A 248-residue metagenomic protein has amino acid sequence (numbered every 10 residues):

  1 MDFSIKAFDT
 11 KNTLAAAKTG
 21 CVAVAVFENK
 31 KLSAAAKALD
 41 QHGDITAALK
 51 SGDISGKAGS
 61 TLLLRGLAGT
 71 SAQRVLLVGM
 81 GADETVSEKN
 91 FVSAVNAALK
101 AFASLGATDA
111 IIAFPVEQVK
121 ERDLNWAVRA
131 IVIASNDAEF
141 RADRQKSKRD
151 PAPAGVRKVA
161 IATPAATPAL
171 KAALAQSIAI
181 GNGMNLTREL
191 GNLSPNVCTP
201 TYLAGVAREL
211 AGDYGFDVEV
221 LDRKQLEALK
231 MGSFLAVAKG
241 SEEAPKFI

Functional and structural regions predicted by a protein language model:
M1-I248: Short amphipathic alpha-helical segment within the helicase RecA-like ATPase core that mediates nucleic-acid
